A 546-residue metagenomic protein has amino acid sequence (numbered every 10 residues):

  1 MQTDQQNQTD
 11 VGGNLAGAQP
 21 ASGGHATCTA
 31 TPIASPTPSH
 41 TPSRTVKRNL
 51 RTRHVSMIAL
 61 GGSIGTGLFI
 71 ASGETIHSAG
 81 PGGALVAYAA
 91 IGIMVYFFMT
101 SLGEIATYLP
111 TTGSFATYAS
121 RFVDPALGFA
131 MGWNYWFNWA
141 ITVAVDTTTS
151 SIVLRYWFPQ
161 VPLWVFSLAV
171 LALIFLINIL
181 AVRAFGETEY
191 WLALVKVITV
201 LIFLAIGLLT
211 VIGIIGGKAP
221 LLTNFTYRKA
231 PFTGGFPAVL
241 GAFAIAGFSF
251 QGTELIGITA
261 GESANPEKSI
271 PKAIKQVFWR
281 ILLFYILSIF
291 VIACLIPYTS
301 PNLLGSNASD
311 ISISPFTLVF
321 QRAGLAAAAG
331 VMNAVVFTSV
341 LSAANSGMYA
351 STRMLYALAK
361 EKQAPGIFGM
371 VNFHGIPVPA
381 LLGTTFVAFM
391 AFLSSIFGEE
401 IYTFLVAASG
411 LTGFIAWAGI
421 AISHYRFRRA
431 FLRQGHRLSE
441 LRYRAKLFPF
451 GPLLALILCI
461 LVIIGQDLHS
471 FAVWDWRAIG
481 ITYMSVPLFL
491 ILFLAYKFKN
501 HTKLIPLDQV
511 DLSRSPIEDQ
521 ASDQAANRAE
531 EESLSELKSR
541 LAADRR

Functional and structural regions predicted by a protein language model:
M1-G73, H77-G82, Y96, T100 (+1 more regions): Membrane-interface "cap" regions at the ends of multi-pass membrane proteins
T45-V46, L85, F158-P162, L194-A329: Helix-loop-helix junctions that connect adjacent transmembrane segments in multi-pass membrane transporters
V46-K47, M57, L68-F166, I481-S485: Extracellular loop-to-transmembrane helix junctions
T111, N134-T148, I245-S263, A326-G366 (+1 more regions): Membrane-helix boundary/coupling elements in multi-pass transport proteins
A116-R121, T147-S167, T199, G257-K268 (+5 more regions): Helix-loop-helix connectors at the membrane interface of multi-pass transporters/channels
T117, D124, Y156, A242 (+2 more regions): TM-loop-TM module centered on a large, flexible mid-protein loop between adjacent transmembrane helices in multi-pass
W164-L222, Q251, I274-F278, L282 (+4 more regions): Membrane-interface loop-to-helix entry segments
L192, F368-V378, W417-I481, K503 (+2 more regions): C-terminal membrane-solvent junction of multi-pass transporters and transport-like membrane proteins
